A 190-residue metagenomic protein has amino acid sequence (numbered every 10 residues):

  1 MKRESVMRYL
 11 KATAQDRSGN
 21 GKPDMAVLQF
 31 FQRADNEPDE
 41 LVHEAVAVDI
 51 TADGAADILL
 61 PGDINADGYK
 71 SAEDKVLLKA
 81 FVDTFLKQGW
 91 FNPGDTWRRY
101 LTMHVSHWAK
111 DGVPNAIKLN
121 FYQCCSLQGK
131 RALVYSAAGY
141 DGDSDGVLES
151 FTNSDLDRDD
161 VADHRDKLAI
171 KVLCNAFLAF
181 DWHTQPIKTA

Functional and structural regions predicted by a protein language model:
M1-A190: Calcium-binding acidic motifs and repeat modules
